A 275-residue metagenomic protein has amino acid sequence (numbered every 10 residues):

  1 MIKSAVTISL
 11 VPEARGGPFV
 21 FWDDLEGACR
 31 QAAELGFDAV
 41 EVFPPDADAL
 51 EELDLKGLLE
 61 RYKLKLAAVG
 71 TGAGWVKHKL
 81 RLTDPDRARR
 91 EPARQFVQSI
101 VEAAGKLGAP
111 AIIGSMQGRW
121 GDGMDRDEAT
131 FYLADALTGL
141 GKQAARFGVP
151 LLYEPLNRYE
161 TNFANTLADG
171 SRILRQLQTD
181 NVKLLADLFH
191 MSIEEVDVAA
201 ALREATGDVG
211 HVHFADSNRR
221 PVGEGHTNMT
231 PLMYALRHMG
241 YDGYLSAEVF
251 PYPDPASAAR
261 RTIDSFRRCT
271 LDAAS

Functional and structural regions predicted by a protein language model:
M1, R61, R146, T179 (+2 more regions): Short, well-ordered coil/turn elements that cap or connect secondary structure elements
M1-G105, T179, I263-S275: N-terminal pre-domain/capping segments
I2-I8, V40-V42, L64-T71, A111-I113 (+4 more regions): Hydrophobic faces of well-ordered beta-strands that scaffold small-molecule active sites in alpha/beta enzyme cores
L10-P12, P44-D46, G72-A73, Q117-R119 (+4 more regions): Active-site-proximal loop/turn and secondary-structure-junction residues that shape catalytic pockets, frequently
P12-W22, R81-A88, M124, F163-A164 (+4 more regions): Gly/Pro-rich active-site loop or hairpin
W22-D24, R61, L80-K183: Active-site acidic/histidine proton-transfer and metal-coordination neighborhood in alpha/beta enzyme cores
L25-R30, E52-K56, V97-V101, A134-G141 (+4 more regions): Generic structural signal for well-ordered alpha-helices, preferentially at hydrophobic/aromatic core positions
L35, K106-L107, G207, M239: Structural motif
